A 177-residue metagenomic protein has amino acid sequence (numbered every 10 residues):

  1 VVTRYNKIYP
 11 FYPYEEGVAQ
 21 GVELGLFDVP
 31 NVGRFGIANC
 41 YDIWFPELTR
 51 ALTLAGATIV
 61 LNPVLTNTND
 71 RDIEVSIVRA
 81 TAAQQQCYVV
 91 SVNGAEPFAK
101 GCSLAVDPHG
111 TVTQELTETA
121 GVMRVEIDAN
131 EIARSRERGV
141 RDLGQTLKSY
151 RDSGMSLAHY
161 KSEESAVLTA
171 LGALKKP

Functional and structural regions predicted by a protein language model:
V1-T58, D70-S76, A80, R138: Active-site catalytic loop in hydrolytic enzyme cores
R4-K7, E15, A38-N39, T68-N69 (+3 more regions): A short linear-motif detector with a strong N-terminal bias
Y5, Y9-F11, Y41, F45 (+5 more regions): Aromatic side chains
Y5-I8, Y14, G21, V29 (+6 more regions): Fold-independent oxyanion-binding glycine-rich loops and adjacent beta-strand/coil segments at enzyme active sites
L26, G94-P177: C-terminal beta-strand edge segments of enzyme domains
I43-M123: CN hydrolase (nitrilase-like) catalytic-core segments centered on the catalytic cysteine and neighboring Lys/Glu
